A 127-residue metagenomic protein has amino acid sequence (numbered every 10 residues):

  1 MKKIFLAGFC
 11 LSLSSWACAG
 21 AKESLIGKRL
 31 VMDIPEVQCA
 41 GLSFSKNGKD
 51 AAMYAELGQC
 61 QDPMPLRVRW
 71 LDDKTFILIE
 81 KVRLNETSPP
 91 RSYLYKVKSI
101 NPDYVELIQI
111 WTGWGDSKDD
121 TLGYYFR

Functional and structural regions predicted by a protein language model:
I4-L13: Sec-dependent N-terminal signal peptides
S15-G20: Sec/Tat signal peptide C-region and signal peptidase I cleavage site
A21-C39, A51-Y54: Tryptophan-anchored aromatic micro-motifs
M32-G41, V82-R127: Beta-sheet ligand-binding and adhesion/scaffold domains
A40-L71: N-terminal glycine/threonine-rich, aromatic-flanked beta-hairpin/loop signature
D72-F76, P102-Y104: Short, conserved beta-turn/loop elements at beta-strand boundaries and strand-helix junctions
